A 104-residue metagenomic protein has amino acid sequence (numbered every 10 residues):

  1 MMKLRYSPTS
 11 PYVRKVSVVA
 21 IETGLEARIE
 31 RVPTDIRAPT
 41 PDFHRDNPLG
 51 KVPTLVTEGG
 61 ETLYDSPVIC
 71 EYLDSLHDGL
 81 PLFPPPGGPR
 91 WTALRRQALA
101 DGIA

Functional and structural regions predicted by a protein language model:
M1-A104: GST-like domain detector, emphasizing the conserved glutathione-binding G-site in the N-terminal thioredoxin-like
